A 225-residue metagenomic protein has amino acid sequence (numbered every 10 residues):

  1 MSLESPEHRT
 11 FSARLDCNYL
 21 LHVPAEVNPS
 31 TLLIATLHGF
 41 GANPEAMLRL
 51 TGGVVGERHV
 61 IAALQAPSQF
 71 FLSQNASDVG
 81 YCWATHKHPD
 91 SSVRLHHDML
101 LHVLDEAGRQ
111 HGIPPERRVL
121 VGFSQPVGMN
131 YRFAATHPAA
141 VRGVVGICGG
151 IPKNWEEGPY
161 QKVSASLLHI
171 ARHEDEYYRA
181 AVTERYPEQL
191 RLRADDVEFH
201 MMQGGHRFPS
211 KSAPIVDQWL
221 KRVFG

Functional and structural regions predicted by a protein language model:
R9-I113: Serine-hydrolase catalytic machinery in alpha/beta-hydrolase-like enzymes
R49, R132-T136: Active-site signature of alpha/beta-hydrolase-fold catalytic machinery across serine- and Asp/Cys-nucleophile hydrolases
G112-G122: Alpha/beta-hydrolase fold nucleophile elbow
G122-P126, N130: Gly/Ala-rich beta-loop-alpha elbow adjacent to hydrolase catalytic centers
A139-I151: A conserved short beta-strand
L168-A171: Short beta-strand/loop motif that positions the catalytic acidic residue of the alpha/beta-hydrolase fold
H173-E176, Q203-G205: Acidic beta-to-alpha connecting loop that harbors the catalytic carboxylate
A181-G225: C-terminal catalytic histidine-bearing segment of alpha/beta-hydrolase fold enzymes
